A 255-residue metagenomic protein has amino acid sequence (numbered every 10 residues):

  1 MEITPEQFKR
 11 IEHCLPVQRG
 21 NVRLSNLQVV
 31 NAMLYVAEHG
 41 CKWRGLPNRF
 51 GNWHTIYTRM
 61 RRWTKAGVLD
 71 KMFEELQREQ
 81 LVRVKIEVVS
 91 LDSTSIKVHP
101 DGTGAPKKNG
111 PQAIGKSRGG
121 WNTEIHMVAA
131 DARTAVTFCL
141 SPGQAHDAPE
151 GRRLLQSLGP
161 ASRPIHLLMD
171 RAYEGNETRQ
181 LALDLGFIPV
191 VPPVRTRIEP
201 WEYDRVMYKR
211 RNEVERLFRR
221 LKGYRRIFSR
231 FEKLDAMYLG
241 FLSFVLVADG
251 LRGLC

Functional and structural regions predicted by a protein language model:
M1-C255: Short alpha-helical elements
